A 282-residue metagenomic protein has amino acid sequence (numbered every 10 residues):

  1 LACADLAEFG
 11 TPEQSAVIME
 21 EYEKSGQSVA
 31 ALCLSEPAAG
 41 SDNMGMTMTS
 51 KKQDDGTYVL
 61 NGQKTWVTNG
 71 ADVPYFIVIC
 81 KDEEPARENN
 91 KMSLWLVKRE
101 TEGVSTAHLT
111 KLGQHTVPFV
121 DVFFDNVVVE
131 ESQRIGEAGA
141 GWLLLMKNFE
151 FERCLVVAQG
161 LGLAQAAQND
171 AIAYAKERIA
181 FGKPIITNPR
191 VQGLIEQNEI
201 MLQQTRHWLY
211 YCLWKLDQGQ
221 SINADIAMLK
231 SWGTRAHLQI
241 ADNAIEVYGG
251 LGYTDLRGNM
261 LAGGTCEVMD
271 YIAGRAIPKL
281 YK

Functional and structural regions predicted by a protein language model:
L1-E13, G40-D42, K52-D54: N-terminal glycine-rich flavin-associated loop
F9-Q14, S25, Q53-T57, D121-N126 (+1 more regions): Alpha-helical interface subdomain recognition
S25-L34: A short, Trp-centered hydrophobic/proline-enriched beta-strand micro-motif
A39, T65-G70, G113-Q114, F151-L155 (+1 more regions): Glycine-rich phosphate/pyrophosphate-binding beta-alpha loops
D42-M44, N69-V73, R87-K91, H115-V117 (+2 more regions): Short glycine/proline-enriched turns and hinge-like loops at secondary-structure junctions
G45-T47, E100-E130: Flexible, small-/acidic-enriched active-site or ligand-binding loops
T57, N61-A107: A short core secondary-structure module
N126-L144: Long, acidic (Asp/Glu-rich), low-complexity accessory segments flanking structured domains
